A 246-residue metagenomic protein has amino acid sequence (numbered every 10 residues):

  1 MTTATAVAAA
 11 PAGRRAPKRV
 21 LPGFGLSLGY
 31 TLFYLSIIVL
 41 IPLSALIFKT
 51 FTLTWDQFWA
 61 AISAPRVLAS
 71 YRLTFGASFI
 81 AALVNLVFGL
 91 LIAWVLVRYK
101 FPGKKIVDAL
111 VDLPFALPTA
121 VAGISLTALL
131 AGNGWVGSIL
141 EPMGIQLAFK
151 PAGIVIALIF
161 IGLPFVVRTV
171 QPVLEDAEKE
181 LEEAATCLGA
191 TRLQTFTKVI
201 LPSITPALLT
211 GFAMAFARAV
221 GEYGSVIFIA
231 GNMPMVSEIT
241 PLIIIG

Functional and structural regions predicted by a protein language model:
M1-L32: Transmembrane alpha-helical segments of polytopic membrane transport and secretion proteins
K18, F58, I80-D112, I124 (+3 more regions): Transmembrane-helix boundary motif in ABC transporter permease subunits
L21, F58, I62-P65, V220 (+1 more regions): Interhelical loop and adjacent transmembrane-helix boundary motif in polytopic membrane transport permeases
F24-F33, P65-G76, W135-F165: Loop-to-helix entry region at the N-terminal start of transmembrane alpha-helices in multi-pass membrane transporters
G29-Y34, L83, V107-A109, L113 (+3 more regions): Transmembrane alpha-helices
F33-A69, T74-F79, L83, A230-V236: Short membrane-interfacial helix/loop motifs at transmembrane-helix boundaries
P114-I154, P206-T210: Generic hydrophobic transmembrane alpha-helix motif, especially the helices
I154-I161, A213, M235-G246: Hydrophobic alpha-helical transmembrane segments of polytopic membrane proteins
